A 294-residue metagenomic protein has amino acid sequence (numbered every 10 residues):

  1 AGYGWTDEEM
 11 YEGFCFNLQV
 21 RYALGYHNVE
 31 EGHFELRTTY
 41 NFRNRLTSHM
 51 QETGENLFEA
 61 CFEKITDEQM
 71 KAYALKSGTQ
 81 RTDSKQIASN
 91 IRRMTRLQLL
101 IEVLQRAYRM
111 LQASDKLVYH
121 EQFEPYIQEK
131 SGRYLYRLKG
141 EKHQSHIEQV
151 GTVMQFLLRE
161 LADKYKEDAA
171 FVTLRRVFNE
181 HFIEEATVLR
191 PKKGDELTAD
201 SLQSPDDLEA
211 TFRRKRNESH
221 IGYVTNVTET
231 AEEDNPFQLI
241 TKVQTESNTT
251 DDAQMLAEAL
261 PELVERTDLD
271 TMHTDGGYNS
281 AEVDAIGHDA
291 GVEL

Functional and structural regions predicted by a protein language model:
A1-W5: Alpha-helical support elements that line or immediately flank enzyme active sites and cofactor-binding pockets
E8, E12-C15, G25, F34-T271 (+2 more regions): Polybasic low-complexity intrinsically disordered regions
L18-V20: General structural concept
Y22-V29: Short amphipathic helix-turn modules centered on a small-residue break
I286-L294: Helix-centered, glycine/charged polyanion-binding patches within enzymatic domains that contact phosphate-containing
